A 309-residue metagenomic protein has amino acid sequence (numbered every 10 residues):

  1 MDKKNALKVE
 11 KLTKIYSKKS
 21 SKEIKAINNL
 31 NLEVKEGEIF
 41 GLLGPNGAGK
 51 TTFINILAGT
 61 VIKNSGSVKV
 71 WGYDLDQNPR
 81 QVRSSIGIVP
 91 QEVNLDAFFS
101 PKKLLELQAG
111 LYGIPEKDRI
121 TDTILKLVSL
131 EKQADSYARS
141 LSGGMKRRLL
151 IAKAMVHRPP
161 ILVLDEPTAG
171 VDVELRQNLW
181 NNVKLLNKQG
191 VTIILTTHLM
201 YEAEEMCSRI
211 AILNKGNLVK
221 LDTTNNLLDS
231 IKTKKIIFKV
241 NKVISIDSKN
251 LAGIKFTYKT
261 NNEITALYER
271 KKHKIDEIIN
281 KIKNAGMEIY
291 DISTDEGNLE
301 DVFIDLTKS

Functional and structural regions predicted by a protein language model:
E106, G110-Q133: Conserved ABC ATPase "signature" region
Y137-L141: Conserved ABC ATPase signature
R158: Conserved catalytic motifs of ABC-family nucleotide-binding domains
L162-D165: Catalytic Walker B motif of ABC-type/P-loop ATPase nucleotide-binding domains
W180-E269: ABC transporter nucleotide-binding domain
K235-S309: Short, charged/small-residue-rich alpha-helical element at the C-terminal edge of ABC transporter nucleotide-binding
